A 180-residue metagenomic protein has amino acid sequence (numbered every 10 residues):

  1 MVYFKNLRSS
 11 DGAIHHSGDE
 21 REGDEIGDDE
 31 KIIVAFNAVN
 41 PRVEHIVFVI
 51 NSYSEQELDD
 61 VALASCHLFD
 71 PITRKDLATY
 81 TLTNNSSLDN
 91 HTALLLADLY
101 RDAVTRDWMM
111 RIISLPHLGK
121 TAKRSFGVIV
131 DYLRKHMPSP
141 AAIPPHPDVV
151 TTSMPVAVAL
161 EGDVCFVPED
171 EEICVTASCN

Functional and structural regions predicted by a protein language model:
M1-V150, P155-I173, C179: Intrinsic-disorder/low-complexity signal
